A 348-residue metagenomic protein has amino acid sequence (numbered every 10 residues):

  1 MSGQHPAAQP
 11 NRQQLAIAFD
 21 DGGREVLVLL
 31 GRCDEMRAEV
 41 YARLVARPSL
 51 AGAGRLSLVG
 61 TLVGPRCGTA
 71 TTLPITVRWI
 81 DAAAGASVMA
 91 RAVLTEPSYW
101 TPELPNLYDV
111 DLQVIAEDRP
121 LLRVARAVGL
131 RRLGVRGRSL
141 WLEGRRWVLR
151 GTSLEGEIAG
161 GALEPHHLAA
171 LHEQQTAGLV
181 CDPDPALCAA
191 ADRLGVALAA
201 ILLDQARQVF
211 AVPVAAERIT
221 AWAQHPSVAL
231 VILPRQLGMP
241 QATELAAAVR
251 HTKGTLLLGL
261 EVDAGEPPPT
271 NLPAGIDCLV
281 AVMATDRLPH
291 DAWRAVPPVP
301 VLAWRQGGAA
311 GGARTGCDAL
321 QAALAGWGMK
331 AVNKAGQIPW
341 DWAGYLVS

Functional and structural regions predicted by a protein language model:
M1-L202, A206-S348: Secreted/periplasmic carbohydrate-active enzymes, especially glycoside hydrolases
